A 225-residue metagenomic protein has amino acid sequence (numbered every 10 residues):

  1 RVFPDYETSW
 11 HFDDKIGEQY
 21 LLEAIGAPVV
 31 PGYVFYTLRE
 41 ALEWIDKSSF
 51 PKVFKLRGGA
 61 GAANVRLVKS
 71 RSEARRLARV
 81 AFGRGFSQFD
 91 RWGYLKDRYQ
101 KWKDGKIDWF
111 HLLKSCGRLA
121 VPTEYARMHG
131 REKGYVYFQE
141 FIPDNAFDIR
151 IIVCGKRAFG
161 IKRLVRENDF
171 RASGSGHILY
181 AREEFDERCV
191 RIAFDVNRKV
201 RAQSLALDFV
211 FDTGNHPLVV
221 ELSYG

Functional and structural regions predicted by a protein language model:
R1-E43, K47-S48, A60: Conserved N-proximal alpha/beta basic substrate-recognition cap immediately N-terminal to, or forming the N-lobe
Y20-E23, S48-F50, R71-E73, R84: Short, hinge-like loop/turn segments at secondary-structure boundaries
P31, P51-F54, Y137-F138, S204-L207: A short linear hydrophobic-aromatic micro-motif
G59, P143-D144, K156, D212-N215: Short strand-connecting beta-turns/loops that link adjacent beta-strands
A63: Contiguous mid-protein beta-loop-alpha structural module that forms a pocket-lining wall or clamp of enzyme active
K69-I192: Phosphate-binding site of ATP-dependent enzymes
E140, N197-G225: Conserved metal-phosphate-binding beta-hairpin within the catalytic cores of diverse ATP-dependent phosphoryl-transfer
